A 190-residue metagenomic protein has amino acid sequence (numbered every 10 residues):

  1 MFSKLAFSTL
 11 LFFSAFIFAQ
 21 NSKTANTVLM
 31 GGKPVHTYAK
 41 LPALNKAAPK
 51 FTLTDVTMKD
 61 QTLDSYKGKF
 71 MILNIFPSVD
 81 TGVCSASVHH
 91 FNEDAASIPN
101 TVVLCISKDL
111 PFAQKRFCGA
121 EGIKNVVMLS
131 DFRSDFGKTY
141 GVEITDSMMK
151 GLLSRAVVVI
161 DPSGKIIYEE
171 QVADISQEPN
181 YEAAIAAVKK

Functional and structural regions predicted by a protein language model:
M1-T54: N-terminal targeting signals for export/organelle localization
P42, F51-F70: A short beta-strand-turn-helix
A48-P49, I72, S154-A156: Short loop/turn microsegments at loop-to-beta-strand junctions
Q61-F91, V102: Short active-site neighborhood of thiol/selenol oxidoreductases, capturing the structured segment around
V83-V126: Structural microenvironment flanking redox-active thiols in thiol-disulfide oxidoreductases
K115, E121-S154: Short, internal strand/loop/helix patches that form the active-site neighborhood or redox-interaction surface
L153-K190: Thiol-/selenol-based redox modules, centered on thioredoxin-like and closely related oxidoreductase domains
